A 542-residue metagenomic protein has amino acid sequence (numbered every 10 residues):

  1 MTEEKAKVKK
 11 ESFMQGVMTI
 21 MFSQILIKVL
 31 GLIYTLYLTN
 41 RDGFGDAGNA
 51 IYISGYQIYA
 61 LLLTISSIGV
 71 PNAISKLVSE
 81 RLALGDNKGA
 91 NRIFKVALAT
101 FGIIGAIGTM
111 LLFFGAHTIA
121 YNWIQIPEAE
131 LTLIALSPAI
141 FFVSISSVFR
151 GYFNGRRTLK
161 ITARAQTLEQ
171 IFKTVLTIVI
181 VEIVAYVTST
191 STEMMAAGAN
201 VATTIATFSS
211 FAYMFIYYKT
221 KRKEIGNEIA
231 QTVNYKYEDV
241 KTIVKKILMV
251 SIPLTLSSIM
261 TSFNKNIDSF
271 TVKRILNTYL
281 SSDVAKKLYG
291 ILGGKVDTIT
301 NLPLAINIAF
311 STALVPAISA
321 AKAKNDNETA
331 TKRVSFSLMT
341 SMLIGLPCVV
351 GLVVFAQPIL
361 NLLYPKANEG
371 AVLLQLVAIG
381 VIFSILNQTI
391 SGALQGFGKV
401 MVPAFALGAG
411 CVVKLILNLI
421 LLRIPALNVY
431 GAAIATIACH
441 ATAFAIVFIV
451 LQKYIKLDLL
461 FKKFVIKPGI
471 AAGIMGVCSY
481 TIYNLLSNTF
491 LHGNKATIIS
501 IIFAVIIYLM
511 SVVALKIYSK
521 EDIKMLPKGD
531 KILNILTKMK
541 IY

Functional and structural regions predicted by a protein language model:
M1-I33, K88, R92, N234-T261 (+1 more regions): N-terminal membrane topogenesis motif
T2-E3, T481-Y542: Membrane-proximal transmembrane or re-entrant/amphipathic helices at the cytosolic face
E11-N72, G102, T109, F113 (+2 more regions): Signature of the first transmembrane helix
L38-L61, E128, T192-N200, T242-V250 (+2 more regions): Interfacial/gating helices of multi-pass transporter permease domains
E80-L98, L288-I382: Specific pore-lining/lateral-gate transmembrane helices of multi-pass inner-membrane transport and insertion machines
I107-E130, Y186, P347-P365, A371 (+1 more regions): Short membrane-interface helical motifs at transmembrane helix boundaries in multi-pass membrane transporters
V143-A165, I379-A409: Membrane-interface junctions at transmembrane-helix termini in multi-pass inner-membrane proteins
K160, I171-Y217, M401, C411-A445 (+3 more regions): Membrane-interface helix-loop junctions in multi-pass transport and translocation proteins
